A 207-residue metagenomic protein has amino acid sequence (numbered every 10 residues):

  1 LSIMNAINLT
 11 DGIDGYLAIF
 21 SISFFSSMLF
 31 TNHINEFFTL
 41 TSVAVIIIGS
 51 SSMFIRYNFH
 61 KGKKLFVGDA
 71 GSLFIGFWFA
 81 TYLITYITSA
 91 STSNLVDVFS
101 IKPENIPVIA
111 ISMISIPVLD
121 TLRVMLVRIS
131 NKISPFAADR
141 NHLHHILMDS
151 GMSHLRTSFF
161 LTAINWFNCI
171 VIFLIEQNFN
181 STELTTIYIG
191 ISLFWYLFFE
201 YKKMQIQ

Functional and structural regions predicted by a protein language model:
L1-N8, S21-S27: Membrane-embedded alpha-helical core segments of multi-pass
N5, D14-L17: PRPP/pyrophosphate-binding module of the type I phosphoribosyltransferase fold
Y16-S150, H154-Q207: Alpha-helical transmembrane segments
